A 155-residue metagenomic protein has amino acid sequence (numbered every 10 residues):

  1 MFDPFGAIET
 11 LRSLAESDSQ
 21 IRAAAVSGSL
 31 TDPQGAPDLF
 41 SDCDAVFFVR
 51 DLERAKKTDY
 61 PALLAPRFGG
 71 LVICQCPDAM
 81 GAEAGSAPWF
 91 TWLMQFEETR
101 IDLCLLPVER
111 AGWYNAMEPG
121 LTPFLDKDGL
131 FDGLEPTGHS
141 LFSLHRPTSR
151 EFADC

Functional and structural regions predicted by a protein language model:
M1-S19, S27-L39, V46-C104: Metal-dependent nucleotidyltransferase catalytic core
A65-C155: Conserved NTP/Mg2+-binding pocket subregion across the NTase superfamily
